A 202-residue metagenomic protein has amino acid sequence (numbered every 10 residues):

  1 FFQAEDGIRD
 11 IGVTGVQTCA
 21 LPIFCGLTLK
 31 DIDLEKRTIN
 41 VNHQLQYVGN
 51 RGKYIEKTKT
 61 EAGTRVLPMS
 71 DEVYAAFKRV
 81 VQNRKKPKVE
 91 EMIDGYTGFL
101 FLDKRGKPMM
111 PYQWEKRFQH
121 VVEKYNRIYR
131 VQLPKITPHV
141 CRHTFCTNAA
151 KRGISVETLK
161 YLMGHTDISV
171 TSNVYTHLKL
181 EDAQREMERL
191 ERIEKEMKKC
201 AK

Functional and structural regions predicted by a protein language model:
F1-C19: Single conserved hydrophobic/aromatic residue that forms the stacking wall/gate of nucleotide- or nucleobase-binding
R9, L67, N83-M92, Y96-F99 (+2 more regions): Short, basic (Lys/Arg/His-rich) helix/loop patches that form interaction surfaces in the mid-to-C-terminal regions
V13, Q17-L45, E157: Short, charged phosphate-coordinating catalytic segments
G26, M109-W114, A201-K202: Gram-positive cell-envelope targeting signals
I32, L45-Y47, M163-R189: Catalytic-site neighborhood detector that most strongly recognizes the C-terminal catalytic loop/helix of tyrosine
D33-T38, H43, Y47-N50, V81-E91 (+1 more regions): Proline-centered turn/helix-capping motifs that create local helix->coil transitions or kinks
K36, G49-T64, D71-V73, R105 (+1 more regions): C-terminal secondary-structure termini that scaffold catalytic or DNA-interacting sites
